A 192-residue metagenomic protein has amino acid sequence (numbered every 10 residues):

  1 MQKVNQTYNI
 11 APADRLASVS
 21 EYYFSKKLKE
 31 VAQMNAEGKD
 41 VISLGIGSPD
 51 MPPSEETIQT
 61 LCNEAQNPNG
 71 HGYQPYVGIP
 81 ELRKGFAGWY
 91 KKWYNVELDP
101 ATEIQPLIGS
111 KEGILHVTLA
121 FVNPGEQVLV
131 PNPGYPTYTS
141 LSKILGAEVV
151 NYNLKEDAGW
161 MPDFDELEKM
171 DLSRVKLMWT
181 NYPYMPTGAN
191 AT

Functional and structural regions predicted by a protein language model:
K3-I10, A17-G109, H116: N-terminal small-domain helix-loop-helix segment of the aminotransferase-like
P49, K111, Y182-M185: Short glycine-rich anion-binding loops that position phosphate/pyrophosphate groups of nucleotides and phosphorylated
P52-S54, I114, Y138, T187-G188: Glycine/Thr-rich phosphate-binding loops of Rossmann-like dinucleotide-binding domains
E97-I104, P124-Q127, R174: Short acidic capping loops at alpha-helix termini that bridge into adjacent secondary structure
A120-S142: Conserved PLP-anchoring active-site segment centered on the Schiff-base-forming lysine
I144-V149: A short helix-loop-beta submotif of the ANL/AMP-binding
V150, L154-T192: Active-site phosphate-binding strand-loop segment of PLP-dependent enzymes
